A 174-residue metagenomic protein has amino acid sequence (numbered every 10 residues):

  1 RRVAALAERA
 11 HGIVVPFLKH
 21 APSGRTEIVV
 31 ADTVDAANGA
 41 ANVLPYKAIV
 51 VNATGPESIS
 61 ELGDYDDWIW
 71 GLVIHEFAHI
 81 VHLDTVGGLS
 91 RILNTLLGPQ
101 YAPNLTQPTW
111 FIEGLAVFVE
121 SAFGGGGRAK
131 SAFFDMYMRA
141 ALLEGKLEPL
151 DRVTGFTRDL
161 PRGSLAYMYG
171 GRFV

Functional and structural regions predicted by a protein language model:
R1-P108, E144, F156-D159, A166: Juxtacatalytic substrate-recognition/specificity segment
V14, Q107-A129, F133, R139-V174: Active-site-proximal alpha-helical
